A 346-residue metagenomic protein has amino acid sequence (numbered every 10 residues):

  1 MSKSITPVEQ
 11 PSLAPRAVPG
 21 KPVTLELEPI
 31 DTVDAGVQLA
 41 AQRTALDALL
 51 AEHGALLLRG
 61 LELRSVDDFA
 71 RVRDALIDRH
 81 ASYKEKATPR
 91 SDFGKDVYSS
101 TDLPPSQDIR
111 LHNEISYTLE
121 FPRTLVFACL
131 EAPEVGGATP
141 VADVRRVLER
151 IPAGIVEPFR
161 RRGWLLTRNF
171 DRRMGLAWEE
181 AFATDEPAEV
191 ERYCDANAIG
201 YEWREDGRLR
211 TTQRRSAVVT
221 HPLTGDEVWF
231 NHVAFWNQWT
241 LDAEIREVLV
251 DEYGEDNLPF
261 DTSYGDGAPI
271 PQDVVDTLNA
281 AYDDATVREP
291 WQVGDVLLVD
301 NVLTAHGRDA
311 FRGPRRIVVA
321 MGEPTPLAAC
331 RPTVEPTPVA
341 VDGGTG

Functional and structural regions predicted by a protein language model:
M1-V37, A51, P105-L111, E120-V299 (+1 more regions): Active-site environment of non-heme Fe oxygenases that use a 2-His-1-carboxylate facial triad
R43-E62: TRNA-binding/sensing appendages of the translation machinery
A45-L46, R110-T118: Catalytic micro-motifs at enzyme active sites that drive phosphoryl/nucleotidyl and oxygen chemistry
L63-D78: Glycine-rich loop at the start of a catalytic domain that most often binds anionic cofactors/ligands
R64, Y117, A305: Glycine-rich nucleotide phosphate-binding loop and flanking beta-alpha elements of Rossmann-like dinucleotide-binding
L76-H80, I115, C129-P133: Generic hydrophobic/packing signal
A81-N113: A gly/proline- and charged-residue-enriched helix-loop-helix capping module
